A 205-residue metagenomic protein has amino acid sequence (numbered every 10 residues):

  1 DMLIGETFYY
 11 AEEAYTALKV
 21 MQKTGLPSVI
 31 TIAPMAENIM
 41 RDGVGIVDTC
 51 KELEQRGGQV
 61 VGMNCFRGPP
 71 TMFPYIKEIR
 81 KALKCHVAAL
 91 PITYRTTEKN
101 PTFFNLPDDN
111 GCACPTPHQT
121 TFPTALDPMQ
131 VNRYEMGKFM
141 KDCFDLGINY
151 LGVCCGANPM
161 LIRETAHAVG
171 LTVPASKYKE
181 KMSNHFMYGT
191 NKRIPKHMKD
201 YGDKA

Functional and structural regions predicted by a protein language model:
D1-A205: Domain-level signal for soluble alpha/beta catalytic cores
